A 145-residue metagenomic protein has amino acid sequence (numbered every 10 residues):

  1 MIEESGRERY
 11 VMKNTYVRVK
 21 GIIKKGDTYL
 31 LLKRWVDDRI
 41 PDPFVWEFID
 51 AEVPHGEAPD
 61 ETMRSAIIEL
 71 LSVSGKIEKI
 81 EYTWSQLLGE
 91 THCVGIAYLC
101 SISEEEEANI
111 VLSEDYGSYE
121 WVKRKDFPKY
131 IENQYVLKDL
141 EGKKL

Functional and structural regions predicted by a protein language model:
I2-E47: N-terminal strand-loop-strand
G6-E8, E90, G142: Intrinsic-disorder/low-complexity loop/linker signature
R18-K20, S74-I77: Conserved beta-strand residues within beta-sheet cores
G21, I80, Y98-C100: A structural signal for short, well-ordered beta-strand segments
T28-Y29, S72, L145: Generic structural signal for secondary-structure transition and capping sites
K33-R34, I80-S85: Generic short beta-strand segments
E52-K76, S85-V136: Unchanged
I80, N133-L145: Ampiphathic alpha-helical segments that act as solvent-exposed interaction surfaces
